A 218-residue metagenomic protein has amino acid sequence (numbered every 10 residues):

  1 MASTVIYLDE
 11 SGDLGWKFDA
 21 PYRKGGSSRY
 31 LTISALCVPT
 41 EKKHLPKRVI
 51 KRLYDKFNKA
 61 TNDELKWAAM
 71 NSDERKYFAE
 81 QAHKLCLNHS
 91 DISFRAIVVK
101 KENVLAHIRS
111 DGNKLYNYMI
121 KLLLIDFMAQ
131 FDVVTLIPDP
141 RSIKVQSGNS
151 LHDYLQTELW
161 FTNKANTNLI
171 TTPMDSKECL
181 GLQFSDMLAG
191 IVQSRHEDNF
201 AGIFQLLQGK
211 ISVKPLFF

Functional and structural regions predicted by a protein language model:
M1-F218: Phosphate-ester processing/binding pockets and catalytic centers
